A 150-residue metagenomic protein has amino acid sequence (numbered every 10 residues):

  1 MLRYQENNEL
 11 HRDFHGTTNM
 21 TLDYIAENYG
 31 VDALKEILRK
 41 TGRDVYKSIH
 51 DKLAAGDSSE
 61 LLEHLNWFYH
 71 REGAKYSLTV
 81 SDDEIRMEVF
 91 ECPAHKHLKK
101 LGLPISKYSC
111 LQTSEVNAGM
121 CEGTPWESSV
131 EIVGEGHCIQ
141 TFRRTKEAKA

Functional and structural regions predicted by a protein language model:
M1-R86, E91-L111, G119, P125-A150: N-terminal accessory segment detector
